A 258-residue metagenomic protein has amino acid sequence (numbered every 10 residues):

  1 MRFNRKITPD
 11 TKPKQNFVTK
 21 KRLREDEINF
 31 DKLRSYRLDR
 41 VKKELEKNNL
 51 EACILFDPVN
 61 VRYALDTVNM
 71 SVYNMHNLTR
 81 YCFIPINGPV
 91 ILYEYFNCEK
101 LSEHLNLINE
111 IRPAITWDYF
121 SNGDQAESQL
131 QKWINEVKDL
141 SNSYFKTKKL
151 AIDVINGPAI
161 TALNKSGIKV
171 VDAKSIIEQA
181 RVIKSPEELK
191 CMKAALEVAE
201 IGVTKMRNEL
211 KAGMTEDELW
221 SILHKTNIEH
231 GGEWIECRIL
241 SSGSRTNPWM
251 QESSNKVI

Functional and structural regions predicted by a protein language model:
M1-I201: A composition/biophysics-driven feature that prefers long, compositionally simple stretches
F30-R34, K211-L219: Signal-transducing coiled-coil linker helices
V61-N74, D172-P186, M214-I258: Short catalytic-site patches enriched in acidic/histidine residues that coordinate or position cofactors/metals
A194-T204, N208-T215, H224-G232: Generic secondary-structure signature for well-ordered alpha-helical cores
